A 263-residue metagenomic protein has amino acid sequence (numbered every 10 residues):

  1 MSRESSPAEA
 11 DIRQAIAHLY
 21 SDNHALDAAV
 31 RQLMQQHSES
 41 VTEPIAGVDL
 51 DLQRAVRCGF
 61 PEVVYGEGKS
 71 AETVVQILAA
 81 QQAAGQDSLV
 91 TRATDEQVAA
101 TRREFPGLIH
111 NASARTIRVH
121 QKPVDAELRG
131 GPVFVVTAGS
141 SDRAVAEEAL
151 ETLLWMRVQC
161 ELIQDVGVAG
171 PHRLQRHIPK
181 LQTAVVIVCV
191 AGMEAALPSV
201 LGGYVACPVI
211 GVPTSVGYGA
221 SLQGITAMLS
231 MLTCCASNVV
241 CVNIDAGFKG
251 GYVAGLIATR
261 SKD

Functional and structural regions predicted by a protein language model:
M1-T94, V98-A99, E104: Long amphipathic alpha-helical segments
R3-E4, A80-A83, D95-Q97, F105-L108 (+4 more regions): N-terminal loops that bind phosphate or other acidic moieties and the adjacent beta-alpha structural core
E72-V74, D142-E147, P171-H172, A191-L201 (+2 more regions): Short glycine/serine/threonine-rich phosphate/pyrophosphate-binding segments that cradle anionic phosphate groups
T116-R118, Q159-K180, I225-T226, V242: Glycine-rich oxoanion-binding loops at beta->alpha junctions
L128-H172: Glycine-rich phosphate/diphosphate-binding loop of Rossmann-like nucleotide-binding domains
T137, S141, Q182, V216 (+1 more regions): C-terminal binding/interaction regions
R176-T214: Glycine-rich phosphate-binding loop
